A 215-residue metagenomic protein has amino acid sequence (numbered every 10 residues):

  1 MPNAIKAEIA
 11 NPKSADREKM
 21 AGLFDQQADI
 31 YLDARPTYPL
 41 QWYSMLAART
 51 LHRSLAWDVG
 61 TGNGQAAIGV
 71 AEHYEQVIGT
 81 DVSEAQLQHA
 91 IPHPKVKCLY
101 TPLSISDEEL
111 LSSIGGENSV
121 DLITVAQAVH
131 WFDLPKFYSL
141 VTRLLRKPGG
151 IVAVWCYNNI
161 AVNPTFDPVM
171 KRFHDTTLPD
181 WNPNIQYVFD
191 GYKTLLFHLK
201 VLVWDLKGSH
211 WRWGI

Functional and structural regions predicted by a protein language model:
M1-D29: N-terminal, positively charged/glycine-rich alpha-helical extensions of SAM-dependent methyltransferases
D33-S54: Conserved alpha-helix/loop element of class I SAM-dependent methyltransferases that forms part of the SAM/SAH-binding
L55-L110: Class I SAM-dependent methyltransferase SAM/SAH-binding core
E109-L122: A short acidic, Gly/Pro-enriched loop at the edge of an enzyme's catalytic core that lines a small-molecule cofactor
V125-A126, L134: A short beta-strand submotif of the Rossmann-like class I SAM-dependent methyltransferase core that lines
W131-V141: A short, conserved alpha-helix within the catalytic core of class I
K136, P148-I215: Conserved catalytic/acceptor-binding region of the Class I
L140-P148: Conserved helix-to-beta-strand junction in the class I
